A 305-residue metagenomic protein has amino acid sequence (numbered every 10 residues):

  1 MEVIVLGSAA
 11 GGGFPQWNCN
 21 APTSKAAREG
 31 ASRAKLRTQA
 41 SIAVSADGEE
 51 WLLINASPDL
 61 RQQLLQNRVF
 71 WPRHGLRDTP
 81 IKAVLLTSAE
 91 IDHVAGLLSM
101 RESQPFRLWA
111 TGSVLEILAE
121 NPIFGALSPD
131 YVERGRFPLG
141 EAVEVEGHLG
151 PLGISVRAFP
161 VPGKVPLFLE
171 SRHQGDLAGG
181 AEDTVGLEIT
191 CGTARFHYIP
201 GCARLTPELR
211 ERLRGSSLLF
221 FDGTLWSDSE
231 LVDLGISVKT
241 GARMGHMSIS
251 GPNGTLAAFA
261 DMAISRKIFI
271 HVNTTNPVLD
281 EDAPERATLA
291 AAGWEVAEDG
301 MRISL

Functional and structural regions predicted by a protein language model:
M1-V69, R136-R212, G300-L305: Core dinuclear metal-dependent hydrolase active-site scaffold
E2, R107, E133, S155 (+2 more regions): Residues at the starts of beta-strands that form the adenosine-phosphate
P15, Q63-L65, V94-L97, A119-E120 (+4 more regions): Short glycine-/acidic-enriched loop or helix-start segments at secondary-structure transitions that form or flank
E49-A110: Active-site metal-binding motif and surrounding structural segment of the metallo-beta-lactamase
L53-S57, P80-D92, A110-T111, H197-C202 (+3 more regions): Active-site neighborhood of phospho(di)ester-bond hydrolases with catalytic His/Asp-centered motifs
T79, A89, D130, L152-I154 (+3 more regions): Structured loop/turn residues at beta-strand edges in well-structured enzyme cores
M100-R134: Long, hydrophobic, well-ordered secondary-structure blocks that form the structural core and pocket-lining surfaces
E182-G186, G192-H197, A203-G300: Cap/insert and terminal regions of metallo-dependent hydrolase folds
